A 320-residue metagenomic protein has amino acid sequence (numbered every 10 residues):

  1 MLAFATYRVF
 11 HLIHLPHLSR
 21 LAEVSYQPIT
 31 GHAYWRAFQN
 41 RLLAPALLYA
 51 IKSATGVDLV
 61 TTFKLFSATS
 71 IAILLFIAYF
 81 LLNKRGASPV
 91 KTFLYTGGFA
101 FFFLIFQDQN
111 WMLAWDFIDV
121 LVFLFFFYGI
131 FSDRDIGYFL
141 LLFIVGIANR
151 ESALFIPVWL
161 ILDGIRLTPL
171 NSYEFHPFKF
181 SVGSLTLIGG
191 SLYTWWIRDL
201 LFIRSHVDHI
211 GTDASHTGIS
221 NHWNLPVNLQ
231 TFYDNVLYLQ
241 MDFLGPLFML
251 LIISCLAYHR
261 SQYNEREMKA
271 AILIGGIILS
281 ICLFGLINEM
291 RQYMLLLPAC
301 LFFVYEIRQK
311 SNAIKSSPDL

Functional and structural regions predicted by a protein language model:
F4-H14, R20, W35, E174-Y258: Membrane-lumen/periplasm interface segments of specific transmembrane helices in polyprenyl phosphate-linked
Y34-V57: Short hydrophobic/aromatic helix or loop-helix immediately within or flanking a transmembrane segment in polytopic
L42, V60, F93-D119, A148 (+1 more regions): Aromatic- and kink-enriched transmembrane "portal" helix at the membrane-lumen/periplasm boundary that abuts
L65-G86: Transmembrane-helix motifs of polytopic, lipid-linked glycan transferases
Y79-F101: Transmembrane-helix signature of polytopic, membrane-embedded enzymes that assemble or transfer cell-envelope glycans
F117-L141, A299-F303: Specific aromatic-rich, kink-prone transmembrane helix
F126-G129, G137-E151, I156-D163: Membrane-interface alpha helices of multi-pass inner-membrane proteins
F155-L185: Perimembrane helix-loop-helix junctions
